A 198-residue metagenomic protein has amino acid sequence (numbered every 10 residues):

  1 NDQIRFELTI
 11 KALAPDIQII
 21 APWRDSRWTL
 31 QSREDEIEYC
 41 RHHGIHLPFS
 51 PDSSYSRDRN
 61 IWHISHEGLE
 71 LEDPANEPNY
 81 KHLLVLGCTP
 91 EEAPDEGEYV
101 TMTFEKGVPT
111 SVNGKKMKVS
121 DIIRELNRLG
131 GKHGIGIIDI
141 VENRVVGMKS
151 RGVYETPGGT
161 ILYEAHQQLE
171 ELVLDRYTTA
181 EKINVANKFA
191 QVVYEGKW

Functional and structural regions predicted by a protein language model:
N1-W198: Nucleotide-activated chemistry modules centered on ATP-dependent adenylation/adenylyltransferase
